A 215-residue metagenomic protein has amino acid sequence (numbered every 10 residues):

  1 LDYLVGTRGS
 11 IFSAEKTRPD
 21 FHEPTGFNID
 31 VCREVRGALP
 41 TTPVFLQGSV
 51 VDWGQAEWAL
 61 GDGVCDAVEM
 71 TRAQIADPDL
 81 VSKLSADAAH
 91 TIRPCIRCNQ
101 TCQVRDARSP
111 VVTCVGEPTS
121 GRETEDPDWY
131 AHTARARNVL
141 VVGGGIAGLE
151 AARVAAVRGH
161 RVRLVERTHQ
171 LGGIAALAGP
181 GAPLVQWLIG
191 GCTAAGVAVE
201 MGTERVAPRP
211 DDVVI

Functional and structural regions predicted by a protein language model:
L1-V142, I146, E150-V162, Q170: Flavin-dependent oxidoreductase catalytic cores
R137-I215: Phosphate-binding active sites in nucleotide-utilizing proteins
